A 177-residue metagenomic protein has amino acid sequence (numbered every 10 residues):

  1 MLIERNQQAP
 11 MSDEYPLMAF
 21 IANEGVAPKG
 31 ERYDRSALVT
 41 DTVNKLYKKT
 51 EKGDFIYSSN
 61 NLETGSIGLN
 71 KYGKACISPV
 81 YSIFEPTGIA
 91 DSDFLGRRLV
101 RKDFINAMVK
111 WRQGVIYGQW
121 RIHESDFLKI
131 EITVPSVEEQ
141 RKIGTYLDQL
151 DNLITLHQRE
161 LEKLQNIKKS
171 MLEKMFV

Functional and structural regions predicted by a protein language model:
M1, V134-V177: Amphipathic alpha-helical coiled-coil/heptad-repeat segments
M1-S12: Non-catalytic DNA-recognition/assembly elements of restriction-modification systems
S12-F20, K110-R112: Short coil/turn segments at secondary-structure boundaries
A22, R98-R101, M175-V177: Positively charged
A22-S36: Short, basic/aromatic beta-hairpin or loop at an interaction surface
T40-I105, G118: A short beta-sheet element
A75-Y81, V115-E138: A short glycine-rich beta-alpha junction/loop motif
P79-S82, D93-F94, S125-K129, T145-D148 (+1 more regions): Positions in alpha-helical segments
